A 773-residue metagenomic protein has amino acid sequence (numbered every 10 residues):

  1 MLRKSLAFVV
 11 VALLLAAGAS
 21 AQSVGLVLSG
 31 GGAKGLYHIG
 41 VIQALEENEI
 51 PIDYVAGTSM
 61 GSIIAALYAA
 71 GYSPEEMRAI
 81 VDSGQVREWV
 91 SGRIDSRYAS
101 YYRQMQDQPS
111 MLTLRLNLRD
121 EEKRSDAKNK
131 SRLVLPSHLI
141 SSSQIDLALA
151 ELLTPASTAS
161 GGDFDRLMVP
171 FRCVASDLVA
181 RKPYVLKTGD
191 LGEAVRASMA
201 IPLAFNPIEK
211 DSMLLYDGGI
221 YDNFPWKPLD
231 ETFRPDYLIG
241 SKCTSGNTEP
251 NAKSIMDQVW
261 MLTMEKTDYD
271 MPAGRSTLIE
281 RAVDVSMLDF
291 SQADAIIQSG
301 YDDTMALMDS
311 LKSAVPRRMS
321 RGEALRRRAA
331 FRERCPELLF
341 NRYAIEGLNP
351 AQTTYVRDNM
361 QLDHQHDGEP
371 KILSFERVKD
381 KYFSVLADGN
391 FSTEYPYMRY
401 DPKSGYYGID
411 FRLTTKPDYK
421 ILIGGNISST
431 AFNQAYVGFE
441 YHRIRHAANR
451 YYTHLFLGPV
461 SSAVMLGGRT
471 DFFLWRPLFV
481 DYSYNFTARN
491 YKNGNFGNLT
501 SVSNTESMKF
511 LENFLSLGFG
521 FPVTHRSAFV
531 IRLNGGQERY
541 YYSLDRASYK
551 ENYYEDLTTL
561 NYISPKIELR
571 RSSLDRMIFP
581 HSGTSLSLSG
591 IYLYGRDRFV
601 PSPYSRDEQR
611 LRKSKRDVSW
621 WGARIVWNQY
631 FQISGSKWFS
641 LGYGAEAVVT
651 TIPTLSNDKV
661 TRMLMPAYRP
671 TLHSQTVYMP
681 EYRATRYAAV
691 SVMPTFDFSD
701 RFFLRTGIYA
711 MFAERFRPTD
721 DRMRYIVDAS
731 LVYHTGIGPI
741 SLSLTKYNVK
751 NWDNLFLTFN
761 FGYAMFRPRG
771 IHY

Functional and structural regions predicted by a protein language model:
M1-S5, A21: Positively charged n-region of N-terminal signal peptides that target proteins for export
A7-A16: Bacterial N-terminal signal peptides
S20-T58, A66-Y400, G405-Y407, L413-P417: Patatin-like phospholipase
F375-R377, K381-Y382, A387-D388, T393-L574 (+6 more regions): Gram-negative/organellar outer-membrane beta-barrel architecture
K420, E555-D556, Y562-S699, Y773: C-terminal outer-membrane beta-barrel translocator/porin domains of Gram-negative envelope proteins and their
N485-R489, N534-Y541, S589-D597, E646-I652 (+1 more regions): Short glycine-rich beta-strand segments
T695-D728: C-terminal hydrophobic structural anchor segments that stabilize assembly/packing rather than catalytic chemistry
